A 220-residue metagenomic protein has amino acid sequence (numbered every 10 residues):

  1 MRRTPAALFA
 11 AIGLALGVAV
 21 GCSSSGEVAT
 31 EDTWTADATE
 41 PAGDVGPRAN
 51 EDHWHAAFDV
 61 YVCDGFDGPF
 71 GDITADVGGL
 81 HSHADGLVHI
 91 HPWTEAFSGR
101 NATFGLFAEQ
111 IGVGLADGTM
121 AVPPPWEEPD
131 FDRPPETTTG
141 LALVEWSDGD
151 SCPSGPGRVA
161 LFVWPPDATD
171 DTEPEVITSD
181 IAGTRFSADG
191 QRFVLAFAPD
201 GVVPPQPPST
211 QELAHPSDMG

Functional and structural regions predicted by a protein language model:
M1-V20: Sec-dependent bacterial lipoprotein signal peptides
R2-P5, C22-G220: Ubiquitin-like/PB1-type beta-grasp interaction modules and other compact soluble beta-rich domains
